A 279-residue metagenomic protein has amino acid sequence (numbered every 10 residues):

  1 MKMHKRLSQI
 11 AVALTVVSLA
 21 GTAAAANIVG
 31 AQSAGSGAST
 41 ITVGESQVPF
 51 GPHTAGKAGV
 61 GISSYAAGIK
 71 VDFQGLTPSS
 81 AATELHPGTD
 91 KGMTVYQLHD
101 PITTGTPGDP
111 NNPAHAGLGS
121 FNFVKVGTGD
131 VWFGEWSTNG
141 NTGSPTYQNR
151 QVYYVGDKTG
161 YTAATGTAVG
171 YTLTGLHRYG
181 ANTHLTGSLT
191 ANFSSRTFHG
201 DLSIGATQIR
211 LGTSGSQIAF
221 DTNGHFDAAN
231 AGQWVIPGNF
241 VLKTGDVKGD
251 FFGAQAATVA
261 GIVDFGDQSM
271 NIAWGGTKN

Functional and structural regions predicted by a protein language model:
M1-A26: Gram-negative bacterial Sec-dependent N-terminal signal peptides
A25-N279: Mature soluble binding/inhibitory domains
